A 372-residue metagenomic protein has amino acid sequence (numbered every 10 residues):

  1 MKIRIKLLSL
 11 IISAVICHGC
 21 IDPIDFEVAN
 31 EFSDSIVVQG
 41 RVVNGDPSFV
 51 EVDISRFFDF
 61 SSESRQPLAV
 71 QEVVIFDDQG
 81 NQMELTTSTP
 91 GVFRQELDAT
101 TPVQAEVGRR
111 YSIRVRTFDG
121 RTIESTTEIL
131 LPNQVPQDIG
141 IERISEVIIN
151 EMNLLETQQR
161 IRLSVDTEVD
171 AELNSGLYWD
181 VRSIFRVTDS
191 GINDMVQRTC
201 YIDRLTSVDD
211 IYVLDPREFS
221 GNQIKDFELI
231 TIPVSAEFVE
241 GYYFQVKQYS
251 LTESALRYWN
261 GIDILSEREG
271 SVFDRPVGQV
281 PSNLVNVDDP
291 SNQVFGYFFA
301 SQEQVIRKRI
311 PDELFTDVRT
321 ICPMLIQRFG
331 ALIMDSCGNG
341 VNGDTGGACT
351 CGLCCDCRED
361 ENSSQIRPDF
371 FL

Functional and structural regions predicted by a protein language model:
M1-L8: Bacterial N-terminal signal peptides that target proteins for export
I16-G19: C-terminal motif of bacterial Sec signal peptides marking the signal peptidase cleavage site
I21-E72, F76-L372: A sequence/structural signal for flexible, mid-protein segments enriched in small/helix-disrupting residues
